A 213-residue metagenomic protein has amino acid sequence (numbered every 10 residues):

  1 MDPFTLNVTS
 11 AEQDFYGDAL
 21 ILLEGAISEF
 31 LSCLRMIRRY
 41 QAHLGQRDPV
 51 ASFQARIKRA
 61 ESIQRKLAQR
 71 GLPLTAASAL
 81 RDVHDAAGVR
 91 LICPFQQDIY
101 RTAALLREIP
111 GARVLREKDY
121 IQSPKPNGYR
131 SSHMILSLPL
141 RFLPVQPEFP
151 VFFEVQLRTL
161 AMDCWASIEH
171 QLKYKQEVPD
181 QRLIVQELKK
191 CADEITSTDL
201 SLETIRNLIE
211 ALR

Functional and structural regions predicted by a protein language model:
M1-H84, T196, R206-R213: Charge-rich, low-complexity segments
D18, R90, P94: Conserved aromatic-histidine-acidic binding/catalytic patches
L80, C93-T204: Long beta-strand-rich cores associated with HINT superfamily self-processing modules
D85-V89: Short amphipathic alpha-helical segments
